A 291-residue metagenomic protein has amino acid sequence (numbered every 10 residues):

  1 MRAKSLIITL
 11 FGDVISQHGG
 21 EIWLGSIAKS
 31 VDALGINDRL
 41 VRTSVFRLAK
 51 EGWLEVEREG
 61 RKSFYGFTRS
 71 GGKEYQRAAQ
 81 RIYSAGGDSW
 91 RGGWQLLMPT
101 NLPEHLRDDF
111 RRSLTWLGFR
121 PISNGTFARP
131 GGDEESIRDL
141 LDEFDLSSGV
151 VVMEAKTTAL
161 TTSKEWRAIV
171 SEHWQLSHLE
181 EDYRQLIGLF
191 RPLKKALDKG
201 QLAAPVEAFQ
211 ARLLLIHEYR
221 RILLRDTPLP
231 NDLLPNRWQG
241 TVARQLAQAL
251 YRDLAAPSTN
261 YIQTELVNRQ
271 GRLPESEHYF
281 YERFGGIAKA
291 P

Functional and structural regions predicted by a protein language model:
M1-D13, K73: Short alpha-helical segments that sit at the start of domains
H18-V31: Short acidic, hydrophobic short linear motifs in intrinsically disordered regions
I36-R47: Short amphipathic alpha-helical interaction segments
G52: Glycine-centered, phosphate/nucleic-acid-interacting loop/turn motifs that mediate DNA/RNA or nucleotide
R58-F64: Short, Lys/Arg-rich nucleic-acid/phosphate-binding segment
Q80-I122: Amphipathic alpha-helical dimerization/coiled-coil segments that flank or bridge DNA-binding/regulatory modules
E104-G200: Mid-protein regulatory/catalytic core that forms ligand/cofactor-binding pockets and protein-protein interaction
R167-P291: C-terminal regulatory/effector modules of DNA-binding transcriptional regulators
